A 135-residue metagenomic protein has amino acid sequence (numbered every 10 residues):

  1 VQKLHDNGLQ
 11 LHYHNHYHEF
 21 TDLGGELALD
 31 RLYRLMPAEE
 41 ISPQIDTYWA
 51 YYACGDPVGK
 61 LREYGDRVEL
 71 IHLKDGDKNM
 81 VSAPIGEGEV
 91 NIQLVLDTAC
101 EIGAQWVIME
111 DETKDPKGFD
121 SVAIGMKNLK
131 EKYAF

Functional and structural regions predicted by a protein language model:
Q2-H5, C100: Anion (oxyanion) recognition and catalysis
L4, Q10-L11: A contiguous active-site-proximal alpha/beta segment in oxidoreductase catalytic domains
Q10, L23-I45, W49-F135: Histidine-acidic metal/acid-base catalytic patches
Y13-L23: Metal-dependent polysaccharide deacetylase catalytic core of the NodB/CE4 family, i.e., the active-site-bearing domain
